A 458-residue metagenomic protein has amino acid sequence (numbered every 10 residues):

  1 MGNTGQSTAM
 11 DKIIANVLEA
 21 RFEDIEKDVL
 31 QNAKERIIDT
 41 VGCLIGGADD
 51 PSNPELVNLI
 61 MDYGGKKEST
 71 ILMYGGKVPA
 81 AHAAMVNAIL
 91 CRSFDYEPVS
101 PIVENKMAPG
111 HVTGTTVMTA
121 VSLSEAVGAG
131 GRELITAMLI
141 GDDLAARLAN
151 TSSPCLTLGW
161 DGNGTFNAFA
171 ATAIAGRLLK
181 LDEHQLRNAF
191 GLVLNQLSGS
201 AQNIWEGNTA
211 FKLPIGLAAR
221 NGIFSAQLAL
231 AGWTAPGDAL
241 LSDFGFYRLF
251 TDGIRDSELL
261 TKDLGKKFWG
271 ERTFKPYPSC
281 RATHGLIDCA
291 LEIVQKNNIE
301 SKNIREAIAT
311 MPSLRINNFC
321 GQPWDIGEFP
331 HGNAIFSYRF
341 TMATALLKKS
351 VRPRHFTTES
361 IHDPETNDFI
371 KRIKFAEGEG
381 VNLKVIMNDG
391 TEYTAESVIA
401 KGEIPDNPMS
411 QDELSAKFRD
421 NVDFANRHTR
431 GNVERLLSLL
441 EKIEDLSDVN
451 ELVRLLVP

Functional and structural regions predicted by a protein language model:
G2-G270, V449-P458: N-terminal core-entry segment
R21-I25, F274-P278, D423-F424: Short, well-ordered beta-strand elements within core beta-sheets of diverse protein domains
C43, F224-A235, D252, L286 (+7 more regions): Short, well-ordered loop/turn and helix-capping segments at boundaries between secondary-structure elements and domains
G47-P51, Q295-S301, R430-N432, S447-L452: Surface-exposed helix-capping loop/turn segments at secondary-structure junctions
E68-K77, N221-I335, I370: Accessory "access/gating" subregions that flank catalytic or transport cores
D243-L249, T366, S438-D445: Amphipathic alpha-helical surface "interface" segments used for docking/oligomerization or membrane association within
C280-S438: Intrinsically disordered, low-complexity Ser/Thr/Pro/Gly-rich interaction regions that scaffold/cooperate
N426, N432-R435, L439, I443-P458: Intrinsically disordered, serine/threonine/proline
